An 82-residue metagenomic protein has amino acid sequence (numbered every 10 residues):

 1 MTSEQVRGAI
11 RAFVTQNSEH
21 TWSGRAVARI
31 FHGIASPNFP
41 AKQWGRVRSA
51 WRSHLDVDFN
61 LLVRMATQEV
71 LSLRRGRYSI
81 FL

Functional and structural regions predicted by a protein language model:
M1-L82: Accessory DNA-binding and partner-docking regions appended to nucleic-acid-acting proteins, especially the terminal
